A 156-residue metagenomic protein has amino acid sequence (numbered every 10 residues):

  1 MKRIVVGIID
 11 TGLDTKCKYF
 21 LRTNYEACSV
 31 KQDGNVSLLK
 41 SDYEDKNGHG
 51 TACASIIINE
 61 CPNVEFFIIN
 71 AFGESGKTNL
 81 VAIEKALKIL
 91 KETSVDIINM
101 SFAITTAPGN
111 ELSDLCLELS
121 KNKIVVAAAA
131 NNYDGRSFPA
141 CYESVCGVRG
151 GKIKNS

Functional and structural regions predicted by a protein language model:
M1-I56, E60, V64: Active-site core segment of subtilase-fold serine proteases
V5, E65, K123-A127: Proline-centered loop/turn at the N-terminus of a beta-strand
I8, I68, A129: Generic enzyme active-site microenvironment
T11, A71, N131: Cofactor-binding loop segments of dinucleotide-utilizing enzymes, especially the Rossmann-like FAD- and NAD(P)+-binding
Y25-A27, F66-I68, V145-G147: Conserved beta-strand scaffold positions in the cores of enzyme catalytic domains, especially in NTP/NDP-utilizing
V30, A71, G150: Active-site donor-binding loop signature of nucleotide-sugar glycosyltransferases
L39-I104: Subtilisin-like peptidase catalytic core
V95-S156: Catalytic-core segments of hydrolase enzymes
